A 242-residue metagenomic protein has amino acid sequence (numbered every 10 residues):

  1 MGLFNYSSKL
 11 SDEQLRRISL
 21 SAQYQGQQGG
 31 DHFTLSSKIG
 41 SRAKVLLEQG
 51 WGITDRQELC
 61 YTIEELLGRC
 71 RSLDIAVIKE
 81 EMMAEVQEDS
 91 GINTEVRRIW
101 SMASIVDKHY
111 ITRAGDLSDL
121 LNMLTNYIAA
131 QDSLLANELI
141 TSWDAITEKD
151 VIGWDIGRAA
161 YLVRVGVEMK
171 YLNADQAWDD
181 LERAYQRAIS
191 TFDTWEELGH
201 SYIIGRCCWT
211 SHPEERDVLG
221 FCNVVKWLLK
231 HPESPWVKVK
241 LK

Functional and structural regions predicted by a protein language model:
M1-A174, W178-K242: Polar/charged low-complexity regulatory segments
